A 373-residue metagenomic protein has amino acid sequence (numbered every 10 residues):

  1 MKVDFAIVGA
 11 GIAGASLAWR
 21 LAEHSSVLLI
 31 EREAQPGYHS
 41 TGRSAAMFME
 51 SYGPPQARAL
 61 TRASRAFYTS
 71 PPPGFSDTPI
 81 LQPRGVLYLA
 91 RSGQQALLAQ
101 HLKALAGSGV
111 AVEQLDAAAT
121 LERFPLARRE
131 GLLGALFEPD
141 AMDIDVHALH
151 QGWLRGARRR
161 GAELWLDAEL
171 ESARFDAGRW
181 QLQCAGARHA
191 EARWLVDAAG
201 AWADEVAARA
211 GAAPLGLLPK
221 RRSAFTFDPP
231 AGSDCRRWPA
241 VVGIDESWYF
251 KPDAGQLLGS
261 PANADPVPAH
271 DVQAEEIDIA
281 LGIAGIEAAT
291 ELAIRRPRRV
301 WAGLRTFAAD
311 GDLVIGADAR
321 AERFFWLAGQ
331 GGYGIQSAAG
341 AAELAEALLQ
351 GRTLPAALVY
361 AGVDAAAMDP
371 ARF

Functional and structural regions predicted by a protein language model:
M1-A13, L28: Beta1/beta-strand and adjacent pyrophosphate-binding region of the FAD-binding site in flavoprotein oxidoreductases
K2-V3, C184-W194: Core beta-strand elements of the Rossmann-like FAD/NAD(P) dinucleotide-binding domain in flavoenzyme oxidoreductases
V3, A319-F373: C-terminal lid/capping helical subdomain adjacent to the catalytic/cofactor pocket in oxidative enzymes
S16-L21, F48, D77-G85, H189-A190 (+1 more regions): Active-site substrate-recognition segment that forms the wall of the catalytic cavity or substrate channel
A22-T41: Glycine-rich FAD pyrophosphate-binding loop
A45-R123, S247-W248, G285: Dinucleotide-binding Rossmann-like beta1-alpha1 core, especially the glycine-rich loop that anchors the ADP
M47, G53, A141-D143, L304-F307 (+1 more regions): Glycine-rich phosphate/pyrophosphate-binding beta-alpha loops
T69-S70, A90-R160, W165-L166, S172-G178 (+1 more regions): Flavin (FAD/FMN) cofactor-binding and adjacent substrate-gating region of FAD-dependent oxidoreductase domains
